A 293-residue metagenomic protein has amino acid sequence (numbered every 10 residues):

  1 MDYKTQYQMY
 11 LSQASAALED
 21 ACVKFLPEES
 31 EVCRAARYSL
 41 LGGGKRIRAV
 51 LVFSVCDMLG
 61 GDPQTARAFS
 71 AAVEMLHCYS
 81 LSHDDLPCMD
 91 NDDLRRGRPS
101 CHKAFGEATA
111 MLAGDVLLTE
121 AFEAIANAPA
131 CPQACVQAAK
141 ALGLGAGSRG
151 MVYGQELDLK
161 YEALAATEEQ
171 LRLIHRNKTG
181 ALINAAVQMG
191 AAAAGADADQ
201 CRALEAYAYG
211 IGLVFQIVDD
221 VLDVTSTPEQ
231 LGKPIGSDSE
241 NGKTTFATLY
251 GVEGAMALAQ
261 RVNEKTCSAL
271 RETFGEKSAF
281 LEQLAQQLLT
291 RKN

Functional and structural regions predicted by a protein language model:
M1-C22: N-terminal amphipathic/basic leader segments beginning at the initiator methionine
Q6, C22-L270, K277-L289: Mg2+-dependent prenyl diphosphate-binding active-site environment of isoprenoid biosynthetic enzymes
R291-N293: Short cytosolic juxtamembrane segments of multi-pass membrane proteins
